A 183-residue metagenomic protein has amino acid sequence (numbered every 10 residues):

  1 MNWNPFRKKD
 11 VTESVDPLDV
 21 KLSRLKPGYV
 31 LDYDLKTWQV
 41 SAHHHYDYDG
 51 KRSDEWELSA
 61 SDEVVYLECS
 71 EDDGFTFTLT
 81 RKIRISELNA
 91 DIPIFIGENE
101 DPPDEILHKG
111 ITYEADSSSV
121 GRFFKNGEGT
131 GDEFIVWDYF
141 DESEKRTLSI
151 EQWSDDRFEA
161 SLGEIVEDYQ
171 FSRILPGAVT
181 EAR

Functional and structural regions predicted by a protein language model:
M1-R183: Mixed-charge, low-complexity intrinsically disordered regions
